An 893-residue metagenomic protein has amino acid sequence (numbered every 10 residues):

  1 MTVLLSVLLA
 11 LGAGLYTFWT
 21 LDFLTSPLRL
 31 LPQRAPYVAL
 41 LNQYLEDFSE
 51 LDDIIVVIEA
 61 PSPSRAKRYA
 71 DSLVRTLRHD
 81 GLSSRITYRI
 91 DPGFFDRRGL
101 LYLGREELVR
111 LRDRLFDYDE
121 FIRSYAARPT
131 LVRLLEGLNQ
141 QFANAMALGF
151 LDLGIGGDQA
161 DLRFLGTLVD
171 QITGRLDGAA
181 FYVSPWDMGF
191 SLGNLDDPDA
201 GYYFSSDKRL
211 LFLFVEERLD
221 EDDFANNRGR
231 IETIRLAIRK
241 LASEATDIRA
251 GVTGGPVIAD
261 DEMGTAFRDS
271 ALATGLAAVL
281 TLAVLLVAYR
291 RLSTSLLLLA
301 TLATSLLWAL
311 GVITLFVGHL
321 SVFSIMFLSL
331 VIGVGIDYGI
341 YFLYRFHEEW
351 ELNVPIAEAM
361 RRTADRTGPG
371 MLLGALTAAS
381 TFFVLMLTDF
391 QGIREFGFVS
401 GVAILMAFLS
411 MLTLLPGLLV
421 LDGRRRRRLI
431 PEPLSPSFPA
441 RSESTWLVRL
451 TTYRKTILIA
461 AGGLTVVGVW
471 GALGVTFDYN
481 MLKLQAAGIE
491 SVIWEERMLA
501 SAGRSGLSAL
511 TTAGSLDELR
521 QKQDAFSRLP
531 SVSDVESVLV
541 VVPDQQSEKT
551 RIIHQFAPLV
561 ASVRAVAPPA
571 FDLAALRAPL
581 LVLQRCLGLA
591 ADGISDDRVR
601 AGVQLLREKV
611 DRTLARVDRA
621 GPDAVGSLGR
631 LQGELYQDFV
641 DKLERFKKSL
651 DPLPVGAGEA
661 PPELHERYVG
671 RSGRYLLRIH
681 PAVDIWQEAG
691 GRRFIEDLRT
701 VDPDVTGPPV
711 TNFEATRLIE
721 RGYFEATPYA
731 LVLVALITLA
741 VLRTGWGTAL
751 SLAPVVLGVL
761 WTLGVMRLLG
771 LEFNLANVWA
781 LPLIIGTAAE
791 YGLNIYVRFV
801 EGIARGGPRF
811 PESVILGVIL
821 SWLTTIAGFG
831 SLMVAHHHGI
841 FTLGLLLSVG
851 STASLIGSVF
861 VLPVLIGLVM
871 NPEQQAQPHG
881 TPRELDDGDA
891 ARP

Functional and structural regions predicted by a protein language model:
M1-A278: Membrane-proximal extracytoplasmic
M1-L28, P36-Q43, L219-A225, G229-L484 (+1 more regions): Membrane-embedded transmembrane helical bundles of large multi-pass transporters/channels
W19-P61, R68, R97, Y118 (+10 more regions): Solvent-exposed, non-transmembrane loop/terminal regulatory segments of multi-pass membrane proteins
I58-R65, V215-F224, T253-A259, L484-Q485 (+6 more regions): Structural beta->alpha junctions
G81-D96, T246-T253, L458, S533-L539 (+3 more regions): Short beta-strand elements
R89-R98, V257, L539-R551, V710-T716: Short proline/glycine- and acidic-rich turn/helix-capping motifs at secondary-structure junctions
F150-L292, Q584-L731: Extracytoplasmic
K549-R612: Charged, amphipathic alpha-helical linkers/stalks
